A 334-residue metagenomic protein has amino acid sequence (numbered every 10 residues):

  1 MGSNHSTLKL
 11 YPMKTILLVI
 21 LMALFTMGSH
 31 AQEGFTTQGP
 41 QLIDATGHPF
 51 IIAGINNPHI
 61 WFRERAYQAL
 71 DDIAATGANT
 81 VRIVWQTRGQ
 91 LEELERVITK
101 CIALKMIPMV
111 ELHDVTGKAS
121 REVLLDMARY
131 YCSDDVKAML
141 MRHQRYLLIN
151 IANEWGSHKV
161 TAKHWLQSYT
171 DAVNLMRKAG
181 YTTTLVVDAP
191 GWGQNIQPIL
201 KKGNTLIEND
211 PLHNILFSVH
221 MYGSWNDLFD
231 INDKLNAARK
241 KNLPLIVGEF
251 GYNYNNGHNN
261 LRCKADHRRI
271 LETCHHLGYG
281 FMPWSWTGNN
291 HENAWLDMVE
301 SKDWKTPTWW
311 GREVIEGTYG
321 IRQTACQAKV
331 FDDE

Functional and structural regions predicted by a protein language model:
M1-P12: Short, Lys/Arg-enriched N-terminal segments with co-localized hydrophobic residues within the first ~10-30 amino acids
T15-M27: Sec-dependent N-terminal signal peptides
I20, H59, W85, N153 (+1 more regions): Residues that line or immediately flank small-molecule/substrate-binding pockets and catalytic motifs
G34-F35, I52-G54, R63, N79 (+5 more regions): Extracellular glycoside hydrolase catalytic/binding regions
T36-Q86: N-terminal structural segment of carbohydrate-active enzymes
R65-Y130, T170-A179, C263-L277: Aromatic-lined substrate-binding rim segments of carbohydrate-active enzymes
